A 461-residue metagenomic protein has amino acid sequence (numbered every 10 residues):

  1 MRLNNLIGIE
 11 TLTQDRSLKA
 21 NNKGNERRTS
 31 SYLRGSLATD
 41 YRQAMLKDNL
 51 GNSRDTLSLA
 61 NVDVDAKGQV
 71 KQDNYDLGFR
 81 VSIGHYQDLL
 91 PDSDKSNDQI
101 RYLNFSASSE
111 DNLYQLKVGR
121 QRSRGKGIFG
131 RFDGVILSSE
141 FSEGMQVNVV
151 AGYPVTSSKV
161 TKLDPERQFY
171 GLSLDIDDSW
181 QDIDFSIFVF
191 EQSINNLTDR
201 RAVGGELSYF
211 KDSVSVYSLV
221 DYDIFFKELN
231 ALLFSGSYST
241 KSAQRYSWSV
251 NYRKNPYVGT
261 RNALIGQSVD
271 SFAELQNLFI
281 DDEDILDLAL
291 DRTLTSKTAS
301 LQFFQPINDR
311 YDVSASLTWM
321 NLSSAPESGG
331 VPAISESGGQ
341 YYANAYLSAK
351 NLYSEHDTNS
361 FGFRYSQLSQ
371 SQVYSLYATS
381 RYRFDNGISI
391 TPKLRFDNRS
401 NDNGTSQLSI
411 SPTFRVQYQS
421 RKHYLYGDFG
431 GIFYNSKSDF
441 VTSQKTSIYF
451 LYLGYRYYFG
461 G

Functional and structural regions predicted by a protein language model:
M1-L18, G68, P332, F396-N398 (+3 more regions): Hydrophobic transmembrane signal anchors and adjacent membrane-proximal interface regions, especially in viral
R2-E26, G51-I194, R200-F210, Y217 (+6 more regions): Outer-membrane beta-barrel channel domains
S30-N52, M320: Short glycine/proline- and aromatic-enriched beta-strand/turn motifs that initiate or cap beta-hairpins
A38-M45, G84-Y86, L394-D397, I432: Generic short beta-strand segments
L163, I183-G461: Exposed, low-structure sequence patches enriched in small/polar residues
